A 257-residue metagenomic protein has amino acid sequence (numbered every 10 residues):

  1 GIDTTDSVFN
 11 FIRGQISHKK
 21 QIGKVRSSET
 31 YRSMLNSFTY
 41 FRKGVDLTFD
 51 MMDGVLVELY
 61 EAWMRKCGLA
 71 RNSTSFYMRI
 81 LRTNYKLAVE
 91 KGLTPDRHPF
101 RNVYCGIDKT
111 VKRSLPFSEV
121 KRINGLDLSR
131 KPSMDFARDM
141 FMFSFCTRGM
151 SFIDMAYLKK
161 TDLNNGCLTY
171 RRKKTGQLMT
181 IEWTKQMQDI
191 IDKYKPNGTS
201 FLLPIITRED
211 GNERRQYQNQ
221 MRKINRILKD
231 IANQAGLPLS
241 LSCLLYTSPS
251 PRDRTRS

Functional and structural regions predicted by a protein language model:
G1-D6, S17-Q21: N-terminal helical hairpins
R13-R26, L35-V111, G125-S129: N-terminal core-binding DNA-recognition domain of tyrosine recombinases/integrases
K86-T94, S144-N165: Short, charged phosphate-coordinating catalytic segments
H98-F152: Basic, Lys/Arg- and aromatic-enriched nucleic-acid-binding interface segment
L128-P132, T169-M179, G211-Q220, P238-S242: Short, contiguous acidic/charged loop-to-helix segments that flank catalytic cores in large enzymes
R130-P132, N225-S248: Short, basic (Lys/Arg/His-rich) helix/loop patches that form interaction surfaces in the mid-to-C-terminal regions
T175-K193, S200-D230: C-terminal catalytic core of Y-nucleophile DNA break-rejoin enzymes
Y246-S257: Single conserved hydrophobic/aromatic residue that forms the stacking wall/gate of nucleotide- or nucleobase-binding
